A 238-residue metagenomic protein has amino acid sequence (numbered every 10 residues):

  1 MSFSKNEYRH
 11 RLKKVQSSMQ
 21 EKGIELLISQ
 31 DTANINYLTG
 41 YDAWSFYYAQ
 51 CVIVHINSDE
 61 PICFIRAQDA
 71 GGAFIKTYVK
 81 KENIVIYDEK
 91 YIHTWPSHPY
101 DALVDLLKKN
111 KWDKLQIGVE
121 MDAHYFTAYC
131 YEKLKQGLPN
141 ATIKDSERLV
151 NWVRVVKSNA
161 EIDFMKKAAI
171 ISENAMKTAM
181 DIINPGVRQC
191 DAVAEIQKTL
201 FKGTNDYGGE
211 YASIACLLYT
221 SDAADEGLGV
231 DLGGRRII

Functional and structural regions predicted by a protein language model:
M1-I171: A composition/biophysics-driven feature that prefers long, compositionally simple stretches
I35, E226-V230: General alpha-helical segment detector with a strong preference for membrane-spanning helices and helix-boundary regions
L107-N110, Y207-G208, I238: Short boundary motifs at domain starts and secondary-structure transition points
R148-C216: Internal metal/ion-chelating core segments
Y219-E226: Conserved small/polar residues in nucleotide/adenosyl-binding loops
V230-I238: Hydrophobic alpha-helical segments, chiefly the membrane-spanning helices and signal/signal-anchor peptides
